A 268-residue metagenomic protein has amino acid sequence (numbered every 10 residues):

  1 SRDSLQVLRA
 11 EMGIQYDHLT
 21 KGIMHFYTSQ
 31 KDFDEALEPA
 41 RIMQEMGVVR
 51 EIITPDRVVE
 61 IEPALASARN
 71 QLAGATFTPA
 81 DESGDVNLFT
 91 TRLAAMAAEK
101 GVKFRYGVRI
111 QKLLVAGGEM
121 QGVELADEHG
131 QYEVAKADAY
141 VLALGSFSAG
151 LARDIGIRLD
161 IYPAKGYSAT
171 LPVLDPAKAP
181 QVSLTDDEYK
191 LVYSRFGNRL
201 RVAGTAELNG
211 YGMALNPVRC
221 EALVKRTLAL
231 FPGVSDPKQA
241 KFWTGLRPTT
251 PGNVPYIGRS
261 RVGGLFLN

Functional and structural regions predicted by a protein language model:
S1-P55: Dinucleotide-binding Rossmann-like beta1-alpha1 core, especially the glycine-rich loop that anchors the ADP
V7, M12, D34-M46, A66-D138: Helical element adjacent to the flavin cofactor pocket in flavoenzyme catalytic cores
V7-H18, M46-V48, E99-K103, I157-R158 (+1 more regions): Surface-exposed helix-capping loop/turn segments at secondary-structure junctions
R50, D56-R57, D187-E188, G212-A214 (+1 more regions): C-terminal catalytic lobe of FAD-dependent flavoproteins
A73, A80, N87-A95, V108 (+5 more regions): Flavin (primarily FAD) cofactor-binding/catalytic cores of flavoenzymes
L113-V115, Q121-P180, N216: Central helical "cap/lid" subdomain
L114, V134, T185, V192-R195 (+1 more regions): Well-ordered beta-strand positions
L174, R199-A214: Amphipathic alpha-helix from the class-I
